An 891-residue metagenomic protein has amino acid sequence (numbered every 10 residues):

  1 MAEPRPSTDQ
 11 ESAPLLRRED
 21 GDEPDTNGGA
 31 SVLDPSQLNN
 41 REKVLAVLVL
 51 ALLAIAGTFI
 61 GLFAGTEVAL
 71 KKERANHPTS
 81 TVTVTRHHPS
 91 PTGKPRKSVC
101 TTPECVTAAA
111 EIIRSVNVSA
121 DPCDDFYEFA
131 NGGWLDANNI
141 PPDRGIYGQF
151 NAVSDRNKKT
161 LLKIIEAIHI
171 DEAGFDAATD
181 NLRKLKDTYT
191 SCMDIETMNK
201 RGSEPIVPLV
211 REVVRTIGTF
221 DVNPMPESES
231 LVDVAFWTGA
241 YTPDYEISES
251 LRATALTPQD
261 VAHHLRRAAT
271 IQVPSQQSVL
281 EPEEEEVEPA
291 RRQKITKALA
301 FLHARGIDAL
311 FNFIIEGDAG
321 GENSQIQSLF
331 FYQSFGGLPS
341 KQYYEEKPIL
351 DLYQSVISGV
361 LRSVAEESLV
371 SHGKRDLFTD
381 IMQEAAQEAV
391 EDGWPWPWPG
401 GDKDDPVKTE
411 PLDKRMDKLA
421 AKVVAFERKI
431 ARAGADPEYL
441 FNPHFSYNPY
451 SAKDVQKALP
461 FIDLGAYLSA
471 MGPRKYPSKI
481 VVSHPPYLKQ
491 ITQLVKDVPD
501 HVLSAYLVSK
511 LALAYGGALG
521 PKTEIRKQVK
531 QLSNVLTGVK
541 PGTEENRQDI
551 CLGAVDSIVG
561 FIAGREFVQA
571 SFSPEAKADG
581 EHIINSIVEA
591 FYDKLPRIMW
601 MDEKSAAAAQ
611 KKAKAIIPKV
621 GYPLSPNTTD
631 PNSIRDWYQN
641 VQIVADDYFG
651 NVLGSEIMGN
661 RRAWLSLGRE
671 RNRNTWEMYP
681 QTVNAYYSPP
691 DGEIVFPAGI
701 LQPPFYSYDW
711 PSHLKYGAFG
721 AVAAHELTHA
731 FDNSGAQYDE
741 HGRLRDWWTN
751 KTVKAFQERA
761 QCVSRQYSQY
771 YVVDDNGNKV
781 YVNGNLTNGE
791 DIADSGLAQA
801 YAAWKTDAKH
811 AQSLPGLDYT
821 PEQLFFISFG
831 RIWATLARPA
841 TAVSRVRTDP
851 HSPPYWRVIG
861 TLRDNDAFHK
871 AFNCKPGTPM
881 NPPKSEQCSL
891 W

Functional and structural regions predicted by a protein language model:
M1-L33: Intrinsically disordered, low-complexity terminal tails of fungal membrane proteins
S31-V44, V99: Juxtamembrane membrane-interface segments at transmembrane-helix boundaries in membrane proteins
K43-N76: Alpha-helical transmembrane segments in eukaryotic/viral proteins
K72-S98, T102, R375, E384 (+1 more regions): Fungal extracellular Ser/Thr-rich, low-complexity intrinsically disordered regions
P91-K158: Extracellular/luminal recognition modules and glycoprotein regions
V116-A137, Y343-R362, M601, N788 (+1 more regions): Hydrophobic/aromatic-rich, well-ordered segments within soluble, folded domains that form packed cores
S154, A458, A470, R474 (+3 more regions): Intrinsically disordered, low-complexity linker/terminal regions across diverse proteins
E166-S586, I643-V644: Noncatalytic, helix-rich "gating/capping" subdomain that lines the substrate-entry/channel surface of large enzyme
